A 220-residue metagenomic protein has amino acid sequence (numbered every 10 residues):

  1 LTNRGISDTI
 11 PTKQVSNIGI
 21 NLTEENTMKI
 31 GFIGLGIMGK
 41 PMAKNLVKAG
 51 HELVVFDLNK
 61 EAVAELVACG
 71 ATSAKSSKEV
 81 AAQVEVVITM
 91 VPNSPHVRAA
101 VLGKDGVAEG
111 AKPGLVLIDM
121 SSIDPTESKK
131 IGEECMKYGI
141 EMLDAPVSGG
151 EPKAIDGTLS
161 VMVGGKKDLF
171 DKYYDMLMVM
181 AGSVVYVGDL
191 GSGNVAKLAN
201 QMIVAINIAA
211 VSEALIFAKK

Functional and structural regions predicted by a protein language model:
T9, S16-G19: Short, positively charged and aromatic/hydrophobic N-terminal segments
L22-A82, V86-T89, M120: NAD(P)+-binding Rossmann beta1-loop-alpha1 motif at the extreme N-terminus of oxidoreductases
L35, S122-A205: Rossmann-fold dinucleotide-binding core
L58-N59, N93, K166: Residues in the short beta-alpha loop(s) of Rossmann-like NAD(P)-binding domains
S77-T89, N93-E141: Rossmann-fold NAD(P) dinucleotide-binding segment
